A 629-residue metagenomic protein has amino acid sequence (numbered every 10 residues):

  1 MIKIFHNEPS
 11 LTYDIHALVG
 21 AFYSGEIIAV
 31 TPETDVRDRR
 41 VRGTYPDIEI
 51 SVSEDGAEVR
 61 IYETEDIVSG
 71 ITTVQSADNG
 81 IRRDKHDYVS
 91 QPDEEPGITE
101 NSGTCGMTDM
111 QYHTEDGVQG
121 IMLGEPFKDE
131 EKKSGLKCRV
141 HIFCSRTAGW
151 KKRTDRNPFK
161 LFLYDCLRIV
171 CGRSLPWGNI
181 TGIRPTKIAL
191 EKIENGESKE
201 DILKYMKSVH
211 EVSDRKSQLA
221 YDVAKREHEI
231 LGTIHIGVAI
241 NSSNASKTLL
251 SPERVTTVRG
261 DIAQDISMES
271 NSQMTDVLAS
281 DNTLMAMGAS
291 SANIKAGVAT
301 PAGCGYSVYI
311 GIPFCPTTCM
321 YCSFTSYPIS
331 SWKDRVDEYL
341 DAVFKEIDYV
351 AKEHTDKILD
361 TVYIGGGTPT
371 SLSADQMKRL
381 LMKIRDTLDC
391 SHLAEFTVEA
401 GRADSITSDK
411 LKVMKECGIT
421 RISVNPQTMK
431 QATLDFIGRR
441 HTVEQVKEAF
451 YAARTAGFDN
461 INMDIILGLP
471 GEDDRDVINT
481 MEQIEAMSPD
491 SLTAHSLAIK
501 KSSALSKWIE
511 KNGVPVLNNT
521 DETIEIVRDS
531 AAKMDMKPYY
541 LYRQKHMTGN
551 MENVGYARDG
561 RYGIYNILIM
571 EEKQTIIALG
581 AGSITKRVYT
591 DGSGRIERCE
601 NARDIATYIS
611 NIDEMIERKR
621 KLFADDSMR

Functional and structural regions predicted by a protein language model:
M1-G182, T186, E191-N195, I240-A245 (+5 more regions): Radical SAM enzyme core and accessory elements
V59-I61, V308-I310, V424: Short beta-strand motif preference
L167-S174, K199-K247, G260, I266-N271 (+1 more regions): N-terminal [4Fe-4S]-dependent radical SAM core
R184-I188, K192, D201-Y205, A432: A general alpha-helix detector
V238-K247, Q264, G303-E338: Canonical Radical SAM [4Fe-4S] cluster-binding loop centered on the CxxxCxxC motif and its immediate flanking residues
S326-V527: Conserved non-cysteine loop/helix-boundary elements of the Radical SAM core domain that shape
A432, F436-I437, L467-D474, P489-V516 (+2 more regions): Flexible glycine/acidic-rich beta-alpha junction loops that bind and position SAM and/or redox cofactors in anaerobic
A532: Conserved N-terminal phosphate-binding loop of PLP-dependent enzymes in the Aspartate aminotransferase
